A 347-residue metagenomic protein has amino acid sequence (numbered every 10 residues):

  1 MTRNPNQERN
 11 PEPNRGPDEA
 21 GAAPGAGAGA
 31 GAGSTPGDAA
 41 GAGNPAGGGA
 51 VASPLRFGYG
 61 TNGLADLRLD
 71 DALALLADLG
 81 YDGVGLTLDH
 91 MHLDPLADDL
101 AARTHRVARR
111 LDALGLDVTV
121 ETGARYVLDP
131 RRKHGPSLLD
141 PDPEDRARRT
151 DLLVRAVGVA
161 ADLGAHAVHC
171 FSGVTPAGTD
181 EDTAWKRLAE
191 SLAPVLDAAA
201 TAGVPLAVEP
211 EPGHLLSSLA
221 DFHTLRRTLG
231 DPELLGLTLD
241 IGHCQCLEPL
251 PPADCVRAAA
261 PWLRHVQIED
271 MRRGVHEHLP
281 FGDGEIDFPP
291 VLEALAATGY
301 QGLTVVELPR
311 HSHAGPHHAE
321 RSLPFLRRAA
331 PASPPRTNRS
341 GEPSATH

Functional and structural regions predicted by a protein language model:
M1-G25, G29-A161, P261, L323-H347: N-terminal pre-domain/capping segments
T2-N6, G47-G58, A65-D82, D112 (+4 more regions): Histidine-acidic metal/acid-base catalytic patches
R3, N44, D70-D71, V127-G236 (+2 more regions): Active-site acidic/histidine proton-transfer and metal-coordination neighborhood in alpha/beta enzyme cores
G58, T119, V168-H169, A207 (+2 more regions): Structural detector of well-ordered beta-strand residues that form the stable sheet scaffold of enzyme domains
G60-L64, D89-M91, G123-R125, G173-T175 (+4 more regions): Active-site beta-loop-alpha junctions enriched in small/polar residues
L93, A177, V275: Short glycine-rich, flexible loops that bind phosphorylated cofactors or substrates
P95-R106, S137-D151, T179-E190, G213-S217 (+4 more regions): Alpha-helix N-cap and loop-to-helix initiation/capping positions
